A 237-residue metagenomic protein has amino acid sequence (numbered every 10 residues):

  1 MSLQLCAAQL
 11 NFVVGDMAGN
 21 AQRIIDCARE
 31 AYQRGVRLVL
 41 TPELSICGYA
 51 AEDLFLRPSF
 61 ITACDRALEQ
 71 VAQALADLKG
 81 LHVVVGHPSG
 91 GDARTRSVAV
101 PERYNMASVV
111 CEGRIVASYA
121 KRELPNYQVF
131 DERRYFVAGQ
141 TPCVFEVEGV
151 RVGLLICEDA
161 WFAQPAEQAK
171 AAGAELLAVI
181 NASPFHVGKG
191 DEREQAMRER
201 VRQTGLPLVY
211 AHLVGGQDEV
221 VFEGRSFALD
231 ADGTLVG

Functional and structural regions predicted by a protein language model:
M1-G237: Enzyme catalytic cores with a strong preference for nitrogen-chemistry domains
